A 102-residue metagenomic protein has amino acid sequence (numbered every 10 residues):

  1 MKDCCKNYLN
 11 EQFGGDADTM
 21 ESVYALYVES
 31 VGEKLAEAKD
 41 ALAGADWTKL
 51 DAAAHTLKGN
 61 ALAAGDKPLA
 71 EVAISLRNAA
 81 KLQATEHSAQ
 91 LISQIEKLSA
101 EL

Functional and structural regions predicted by a protein language model:
M1-A52, T56-L102: Two-component system phosphorelay core
